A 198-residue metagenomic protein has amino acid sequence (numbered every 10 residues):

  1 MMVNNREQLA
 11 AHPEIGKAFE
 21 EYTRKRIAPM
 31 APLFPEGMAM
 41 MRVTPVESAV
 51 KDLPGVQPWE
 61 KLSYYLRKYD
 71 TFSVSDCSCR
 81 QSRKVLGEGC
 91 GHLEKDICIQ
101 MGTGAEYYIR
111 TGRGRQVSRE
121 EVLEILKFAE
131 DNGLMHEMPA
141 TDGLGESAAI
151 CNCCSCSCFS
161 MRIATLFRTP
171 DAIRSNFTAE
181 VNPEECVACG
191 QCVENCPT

Functional and structural regions predicted by a protein language model:
M1-R162: Iron-sulfur-associated redox domains of electron-transfer enzymes in respiratory and anaerobic energy metabolism
M138-G145, L166-T198: Ferredoxin-like iron-sulfur electron-transfer modules
